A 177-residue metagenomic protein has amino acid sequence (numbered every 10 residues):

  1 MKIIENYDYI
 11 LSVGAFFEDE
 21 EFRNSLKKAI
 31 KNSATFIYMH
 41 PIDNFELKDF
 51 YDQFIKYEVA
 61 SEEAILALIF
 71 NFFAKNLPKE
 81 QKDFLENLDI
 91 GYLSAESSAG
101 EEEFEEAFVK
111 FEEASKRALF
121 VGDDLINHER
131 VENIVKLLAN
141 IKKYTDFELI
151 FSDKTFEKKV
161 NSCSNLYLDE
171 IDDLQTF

Functional and structural regions predicted by a protein language model:
M1-F177: Cofactor-pocket helix-loop regions in the catalytic cores of large enzyme subunits
